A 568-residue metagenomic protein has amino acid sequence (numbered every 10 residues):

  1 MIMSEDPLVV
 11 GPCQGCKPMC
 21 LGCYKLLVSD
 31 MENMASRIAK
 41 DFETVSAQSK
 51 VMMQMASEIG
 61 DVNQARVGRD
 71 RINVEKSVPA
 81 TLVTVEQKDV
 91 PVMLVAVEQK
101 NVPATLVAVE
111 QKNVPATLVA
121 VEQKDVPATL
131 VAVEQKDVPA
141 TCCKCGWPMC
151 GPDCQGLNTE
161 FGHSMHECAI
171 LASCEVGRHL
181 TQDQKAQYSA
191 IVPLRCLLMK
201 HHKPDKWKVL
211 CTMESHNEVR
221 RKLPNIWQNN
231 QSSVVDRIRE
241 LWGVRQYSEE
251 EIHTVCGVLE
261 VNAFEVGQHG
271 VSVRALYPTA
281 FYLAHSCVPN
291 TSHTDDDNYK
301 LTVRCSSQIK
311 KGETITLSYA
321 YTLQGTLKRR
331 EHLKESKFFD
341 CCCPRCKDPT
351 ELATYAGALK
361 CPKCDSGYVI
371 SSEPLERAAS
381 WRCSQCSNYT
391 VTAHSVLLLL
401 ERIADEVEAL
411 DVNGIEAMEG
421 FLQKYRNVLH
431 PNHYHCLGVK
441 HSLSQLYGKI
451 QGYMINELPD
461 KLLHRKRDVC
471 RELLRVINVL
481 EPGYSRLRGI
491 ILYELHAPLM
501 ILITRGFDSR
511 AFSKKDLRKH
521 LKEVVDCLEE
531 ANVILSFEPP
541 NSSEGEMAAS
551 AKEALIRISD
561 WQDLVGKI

Functional and structural regions predicted by a protein language model:
M1-Q87, L106, Q111, L118-I568: Short alpha-helical interaction motifs and adjacent low-complexity tails used for partner binding in regulatory proteins
